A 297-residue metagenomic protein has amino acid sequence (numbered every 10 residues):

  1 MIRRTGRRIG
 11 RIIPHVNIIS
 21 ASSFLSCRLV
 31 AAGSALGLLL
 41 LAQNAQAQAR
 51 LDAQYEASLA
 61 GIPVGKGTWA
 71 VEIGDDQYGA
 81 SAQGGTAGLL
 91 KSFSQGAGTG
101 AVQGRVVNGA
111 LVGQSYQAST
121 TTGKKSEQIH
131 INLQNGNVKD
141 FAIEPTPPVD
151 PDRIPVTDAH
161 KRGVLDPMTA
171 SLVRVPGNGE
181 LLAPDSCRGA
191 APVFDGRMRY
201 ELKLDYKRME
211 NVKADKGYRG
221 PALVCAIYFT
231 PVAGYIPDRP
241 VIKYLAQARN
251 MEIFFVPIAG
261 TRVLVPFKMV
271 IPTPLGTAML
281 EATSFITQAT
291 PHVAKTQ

Functional and structural regions predicted by a protein language model:
T5-A32: Bacterial N-terminal signal peptides that target proteins for export
S34-L40: Hydrophobic helical h-region of N-terminal Sec-dependent signal peptides in bacterial secretory/periplasmic proteins
A42-N44: N-terminal signal peptide c-region/cleavage motif recognized by signal peptidases
A47-N135, G179-Q297: Acidic, serine/threonine-rich low-complexity disordered tracts
G88, P151, P155-L182, G189: Secondary-structure junction/capping motif
S119-M168: Internal, conserved structured core segments that host functional sites
